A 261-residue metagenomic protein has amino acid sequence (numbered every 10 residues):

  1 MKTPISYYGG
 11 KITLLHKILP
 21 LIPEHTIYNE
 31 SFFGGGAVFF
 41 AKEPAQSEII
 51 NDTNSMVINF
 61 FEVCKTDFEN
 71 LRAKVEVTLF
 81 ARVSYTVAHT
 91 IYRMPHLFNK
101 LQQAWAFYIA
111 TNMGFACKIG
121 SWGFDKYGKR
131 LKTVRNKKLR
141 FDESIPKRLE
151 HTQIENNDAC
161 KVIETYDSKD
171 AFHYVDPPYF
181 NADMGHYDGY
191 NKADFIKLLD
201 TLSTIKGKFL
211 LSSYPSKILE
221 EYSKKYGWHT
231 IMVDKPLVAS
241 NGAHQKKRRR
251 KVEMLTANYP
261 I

Functional and structural regions predicted by a protein language model:
M1-T13, L21, D67-G185: SAM-dependent nucleic-acid methyltransferase catalytic core
P20, E24-Y92: SAM cofactor-binding core of SAM-dependent methyltransferases, primarily the Rossmann-like beta-alpha-beta module
E24-I27, Q46-S47, L149-Q153, S203-F209: Short active-site oxyanion
S31-F32, N51-D52, E155-N157, V175-P177 (+1 more regions): Short His-Asn-centered micro-motif
F33-A37, R140-F141, Y214-K217, P260: Short, polar loop motifs at secondary-structure junctions
F39-P44, P146-K147, T165-S168, L219-K225: Short loop/helix-cap segments at secondary-structure boundaries that form the rim of catalytic
T53-V57, Y179-F180, V233-S240: Short, acidic/turn-prone active-site loops that include or flank metal/cofactor- and phosphate-binding residues
N191-I261: Long, positively charged, glycine-interspersed low-complexity recognition regions
